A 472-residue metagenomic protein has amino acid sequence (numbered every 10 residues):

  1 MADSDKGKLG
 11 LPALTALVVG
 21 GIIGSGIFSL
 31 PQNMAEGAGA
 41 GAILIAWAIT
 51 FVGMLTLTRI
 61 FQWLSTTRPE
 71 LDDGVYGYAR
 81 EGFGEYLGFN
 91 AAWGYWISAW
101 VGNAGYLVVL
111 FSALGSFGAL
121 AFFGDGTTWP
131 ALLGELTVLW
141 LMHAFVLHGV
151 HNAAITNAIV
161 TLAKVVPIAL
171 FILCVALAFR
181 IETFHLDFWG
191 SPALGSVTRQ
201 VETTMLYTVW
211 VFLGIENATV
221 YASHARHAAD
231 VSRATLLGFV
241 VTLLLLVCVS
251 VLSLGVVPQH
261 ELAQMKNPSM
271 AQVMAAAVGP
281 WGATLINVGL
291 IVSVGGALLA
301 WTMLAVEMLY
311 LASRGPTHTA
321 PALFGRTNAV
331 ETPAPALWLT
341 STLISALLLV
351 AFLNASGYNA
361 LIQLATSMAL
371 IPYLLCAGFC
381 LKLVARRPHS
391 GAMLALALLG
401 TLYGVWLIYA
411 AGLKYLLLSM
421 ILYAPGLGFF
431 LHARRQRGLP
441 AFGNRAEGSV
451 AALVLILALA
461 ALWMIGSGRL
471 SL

Functional and structural regions predicted by a protein language model:
M1-G7, L44, F122-P130, T161-N287: Helix-loop-helix junctions that connect adjacent transmembrane segments in multi-pass membrane transporters
M1-Q32, E36-G37, G41-L44, M54-Q62 (+3 more regions): Membrane-interface "cap" regions at the ends of multi-pass membrane proteins
K6, L11, L132-L136, H227-A228 (+3 more regions): Loop-to-transmembrane helix boundary motifs in multi-pass membrane proteins
A35, A46, L55-L147, N152 (+2 more regions): Hydrophobic transmembrane alpha-helices that form the core helical bundles of multi-pass secondary transporters
A35-G39, I43, F117-A131, H151-T161 (+5 more regions): Transmembrane helix-loop boundary segments of multi-pass membrane transporters
Y76-A79, G84, S116-L120, L236-W301 (+1 more regions): TM-loop-TM module centered on a large, flexible mid-protein loop between adjacent transmembrane helices in multi-pass
F111-L114, P130-I181, T235-F239, T366-P372 (+3 more regions): Membrane-interface loop-to-helix entry segments
G391-L472: A generic transmembrane alpha-helix motif of multi-pass inner-membrane proteins
